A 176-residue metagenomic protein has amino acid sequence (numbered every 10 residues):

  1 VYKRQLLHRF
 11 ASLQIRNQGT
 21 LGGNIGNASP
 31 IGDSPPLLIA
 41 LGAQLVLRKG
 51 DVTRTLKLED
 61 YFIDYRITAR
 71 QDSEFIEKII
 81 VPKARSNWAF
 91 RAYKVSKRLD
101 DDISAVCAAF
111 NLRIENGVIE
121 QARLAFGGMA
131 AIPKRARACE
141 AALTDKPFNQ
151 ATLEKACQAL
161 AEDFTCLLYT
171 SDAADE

Functional and structural regions predicted by a protein language model:
K3-S171: C-terminal structural segment of proteins
D172-E176: A short, hydrophobic C-terminal helix/tail in secreted or cell-surface proteins
